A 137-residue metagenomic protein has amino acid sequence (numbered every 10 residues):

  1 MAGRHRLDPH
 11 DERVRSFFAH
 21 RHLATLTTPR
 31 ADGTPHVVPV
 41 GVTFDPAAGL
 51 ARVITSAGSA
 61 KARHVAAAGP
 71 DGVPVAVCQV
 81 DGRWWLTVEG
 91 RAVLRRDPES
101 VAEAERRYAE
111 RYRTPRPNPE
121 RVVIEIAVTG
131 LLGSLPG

Functional and structural regions predicted by a protein language model:
M1-P9, G82-G137: Charged, gly/pro-rich active-site loop segments
A2-T25: Short, basic/aromatic recognition patches
H10-R13, V37-V40, R111: A generic local structural motif
R15-S16, T43, T114-R116: Short secondary-structure boundary/capping segments
R21-A57, P74-C78: Short beta-strand segments
H22-L23, P70, P74, R113 (+1 more regions): Generic structural signal for secondary-structure transition and capping sites
